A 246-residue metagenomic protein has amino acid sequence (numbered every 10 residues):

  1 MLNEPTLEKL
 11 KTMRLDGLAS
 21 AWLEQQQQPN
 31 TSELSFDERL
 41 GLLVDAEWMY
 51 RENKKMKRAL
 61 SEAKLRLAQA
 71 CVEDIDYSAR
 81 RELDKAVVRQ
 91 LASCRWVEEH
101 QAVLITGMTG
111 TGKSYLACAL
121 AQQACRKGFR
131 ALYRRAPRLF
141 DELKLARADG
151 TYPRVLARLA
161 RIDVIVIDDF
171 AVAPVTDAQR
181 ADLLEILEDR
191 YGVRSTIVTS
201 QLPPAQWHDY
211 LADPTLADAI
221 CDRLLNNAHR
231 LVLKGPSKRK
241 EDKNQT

Functional and structural regions predicted by a protein language model:
M1-S20: Charged, compositionally biased N-terminal leader segments and the immediate start of the first structured element
E8, E24-Q28, D74, A102-T106 (+1 more regions): Short hinge/gating elements
K9, N30, S61-L83: Dynamic helix-loop-helix/coil hinge segments at AAA+ ATPase domain boundaries and subdomain interfaces
D16-A68: Interdomain "pre-motor" coupling segment immediately N-terminal to P-loop NTPase/helicase cores
W22, F129-R130, R134, R138-R161 (+1 more regions): Replace "adjacent to P-loop NTPase cores in ATP/GTP-dependent enzymes" with "adjacent to NTP-binding cores
L83-R161, L211: Conserved P-loop
V164: Walker B motif beta-strand of ABC-family P-loop ATPases
